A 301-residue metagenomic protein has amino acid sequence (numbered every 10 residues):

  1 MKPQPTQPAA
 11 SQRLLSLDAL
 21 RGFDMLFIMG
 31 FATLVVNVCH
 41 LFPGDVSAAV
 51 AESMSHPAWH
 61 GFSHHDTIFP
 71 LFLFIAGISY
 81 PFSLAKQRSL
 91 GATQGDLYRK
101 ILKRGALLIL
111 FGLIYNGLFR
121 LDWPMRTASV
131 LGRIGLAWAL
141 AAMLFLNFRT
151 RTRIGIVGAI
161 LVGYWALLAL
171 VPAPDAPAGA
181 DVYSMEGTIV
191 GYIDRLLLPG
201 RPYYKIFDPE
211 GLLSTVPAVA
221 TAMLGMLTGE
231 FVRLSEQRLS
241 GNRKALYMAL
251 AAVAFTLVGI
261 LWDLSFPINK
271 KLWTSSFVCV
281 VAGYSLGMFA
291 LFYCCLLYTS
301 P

Functional and structural regions predicted by a protein language model:
P3-Q87: N-terminal signal-anchor module of multipass membrane proteins
D66-L71, K86-N116, W123, T127-Y164 (+2 more regions): Transmembrane alpha-helical segments and their boundary/interface "anchor" motifs in multi-pass integral membrane
A76, Y80, L136, L140-L144 (+2 more regions): Transmembrane alpha-helical segments
F119-T127, S265-L272: Membrane-interface helix caps and helix-loop-helix hairpins in membrane proteins
T150-A220: Long hydrophobic alpha-helical segments that form multi-pass transmembrane helix bundles in integral membrane proteins
E210-G229, L246-L250: A conserved active-site cap/scaffold subdomain adjacent to cofactor or substrate pockets
L227-C294: Long, well-ordered mid-to-C-terminal structural blocks that present hydrophobic/aromatic surfaces
Y298-P301: Conserved small/polar residues in nucleotide/adenosyl-binding loops
